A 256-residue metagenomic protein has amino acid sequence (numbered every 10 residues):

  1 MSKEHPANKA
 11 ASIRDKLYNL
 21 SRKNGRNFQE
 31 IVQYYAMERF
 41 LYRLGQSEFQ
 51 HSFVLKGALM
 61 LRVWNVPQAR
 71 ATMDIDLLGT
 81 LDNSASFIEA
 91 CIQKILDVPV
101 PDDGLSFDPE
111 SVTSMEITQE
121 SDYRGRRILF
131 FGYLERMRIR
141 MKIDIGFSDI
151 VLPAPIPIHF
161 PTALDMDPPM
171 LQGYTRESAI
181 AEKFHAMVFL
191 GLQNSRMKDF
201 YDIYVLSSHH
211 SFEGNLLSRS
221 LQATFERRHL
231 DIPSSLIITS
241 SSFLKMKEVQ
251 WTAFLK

Functional and structural regions predicted by a protein language model:
M1-F53, V63-A71, I75, G79-K256: Structured mid-to-C-terminal alpha-helical surface segments
